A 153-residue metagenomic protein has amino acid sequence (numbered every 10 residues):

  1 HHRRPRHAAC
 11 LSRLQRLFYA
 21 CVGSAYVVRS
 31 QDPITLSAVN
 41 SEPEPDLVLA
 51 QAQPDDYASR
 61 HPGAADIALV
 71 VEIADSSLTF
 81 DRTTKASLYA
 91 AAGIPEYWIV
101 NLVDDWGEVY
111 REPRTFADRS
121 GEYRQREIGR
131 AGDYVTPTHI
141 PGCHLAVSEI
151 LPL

Functional and structural regions predicted by a protein language model:
H1-L153: Gly/Pro/Ser/Thr-rich low-complexity, intrinsically disordered segments predominantly at protein N-termini
